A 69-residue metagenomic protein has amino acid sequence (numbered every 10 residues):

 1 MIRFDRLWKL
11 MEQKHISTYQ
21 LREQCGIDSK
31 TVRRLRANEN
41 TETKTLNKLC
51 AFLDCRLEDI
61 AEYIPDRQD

Functional and structural regions predicted by a protein language model:
M1-Q20: A short, Lys/Arg-rich alpha-helix, primarily the initiator
K9-L10, A61-D69: Short, charged recognition helix plus adjacent turn of helix-turn-helix-like nucleic-acid-binding domains
E12, E23, A51: Alpha-helical residues within the helix-turn-helix
H15-R33: Short alpha-helical DNA-recognition segment
C25, R36, I64: DNA major-groove recognition helix of helix-turn-helix
N38-A51: Short, basic-rich loop-to-helix N-cap that marks the start of a DNA-contacting helix
